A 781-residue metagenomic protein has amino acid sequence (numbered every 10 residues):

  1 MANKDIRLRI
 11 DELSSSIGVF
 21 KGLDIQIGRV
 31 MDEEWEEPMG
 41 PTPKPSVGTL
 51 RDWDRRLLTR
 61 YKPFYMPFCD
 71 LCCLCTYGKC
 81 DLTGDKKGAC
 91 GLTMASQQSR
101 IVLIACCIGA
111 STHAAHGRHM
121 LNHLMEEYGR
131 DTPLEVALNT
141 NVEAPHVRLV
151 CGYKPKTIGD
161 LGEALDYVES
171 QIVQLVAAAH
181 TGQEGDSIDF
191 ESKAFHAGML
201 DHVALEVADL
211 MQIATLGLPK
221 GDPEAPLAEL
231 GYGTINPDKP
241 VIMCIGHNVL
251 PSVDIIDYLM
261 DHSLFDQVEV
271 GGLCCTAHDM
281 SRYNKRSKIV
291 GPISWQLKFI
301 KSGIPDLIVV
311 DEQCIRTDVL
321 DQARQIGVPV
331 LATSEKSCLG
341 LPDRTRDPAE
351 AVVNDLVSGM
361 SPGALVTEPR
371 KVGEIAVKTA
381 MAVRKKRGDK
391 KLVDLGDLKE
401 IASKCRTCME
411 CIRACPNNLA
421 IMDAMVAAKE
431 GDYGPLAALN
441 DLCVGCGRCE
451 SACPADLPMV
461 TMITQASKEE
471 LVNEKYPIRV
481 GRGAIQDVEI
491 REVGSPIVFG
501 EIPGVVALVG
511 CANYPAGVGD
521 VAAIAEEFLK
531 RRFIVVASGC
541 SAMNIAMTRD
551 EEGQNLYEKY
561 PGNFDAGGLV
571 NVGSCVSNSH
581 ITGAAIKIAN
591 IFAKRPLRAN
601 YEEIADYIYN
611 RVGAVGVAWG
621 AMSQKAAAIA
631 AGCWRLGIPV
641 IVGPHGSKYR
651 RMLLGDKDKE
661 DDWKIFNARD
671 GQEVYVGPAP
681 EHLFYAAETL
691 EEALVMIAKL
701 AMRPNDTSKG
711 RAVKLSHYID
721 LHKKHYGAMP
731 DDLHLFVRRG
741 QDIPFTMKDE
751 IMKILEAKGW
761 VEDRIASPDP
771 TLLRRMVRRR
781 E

Functional and structural regions predicted by a protein language model:
A2-I401, R406-E781: Metallocofactor- and cofactor-centric catalytic cores in central/energy metabolism, strongly enriched
